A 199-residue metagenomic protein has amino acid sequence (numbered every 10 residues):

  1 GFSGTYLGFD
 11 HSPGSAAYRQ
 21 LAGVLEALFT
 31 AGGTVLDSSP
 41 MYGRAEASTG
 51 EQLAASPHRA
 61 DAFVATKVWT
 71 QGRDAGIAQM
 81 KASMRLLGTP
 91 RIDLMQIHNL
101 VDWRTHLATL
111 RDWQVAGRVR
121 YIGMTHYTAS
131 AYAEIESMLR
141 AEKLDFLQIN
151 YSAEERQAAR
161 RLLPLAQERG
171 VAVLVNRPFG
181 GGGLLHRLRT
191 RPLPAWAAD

Functional and structural regions predicted by a protein language model:
G1-A62: N-terminal binding-site loop/beta-alpha segment at the start of enzyme catalytic domains that lines or forms
G1-R19, A65-D74, N99, T125 (+1 more regions): Active-site mouth loops of central-metabolism enzymes
F2, L28, L36, T49 (+7 more regions): Conserved, mostly hydrophobic/aromatic
S12-L28, G72-G88, T105-H106, A129-M138: Short, acidic/polar
Y18, N99-D199: Beta/alpha (TIM)-barrel catalytic core signal, keyed to glycine-rich beta->alpha loops juxtaposed to Asp/Glu that bind
T30, G50-D61, K81-P90, L110-A116 (+2 more regions): Acidic (Asp/Glu)-rich catalytic clusters
D37-P40, A65-W69, V119-M124: Acidic/glycine-enriched edge-of-secondary-structure segments
